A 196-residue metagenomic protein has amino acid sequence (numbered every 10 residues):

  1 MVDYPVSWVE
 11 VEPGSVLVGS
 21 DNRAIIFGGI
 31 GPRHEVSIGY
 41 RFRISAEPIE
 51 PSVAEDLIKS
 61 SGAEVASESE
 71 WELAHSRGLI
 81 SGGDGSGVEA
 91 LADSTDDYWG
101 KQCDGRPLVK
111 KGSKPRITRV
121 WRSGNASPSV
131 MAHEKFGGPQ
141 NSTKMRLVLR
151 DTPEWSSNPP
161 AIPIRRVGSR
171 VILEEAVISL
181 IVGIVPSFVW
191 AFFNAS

Functional and structural regions predicted by a protein language model:
M1-S76, E134-S196: Extended beta-strand/loop cores of jelly-roll/beta-sandwich
E10, L57-I117, L147: Short, conserved beta-strand/loop elements in beta-sheet-dominated catalytic cores that frequently flank divalent-metal
W99-C103, P128-K135: Active-site-adjacent substrate-recognition loops and nearby beta-strands within hydrolase catalytic domains
L108-G112, M131-P139: Short proline/glycine-enriched turn/loop segments at secondary-structure junctions
K111-S129: A recognition module on extended beta-rich or small alphabeta surfaces enriched in W/G with H and D/E
